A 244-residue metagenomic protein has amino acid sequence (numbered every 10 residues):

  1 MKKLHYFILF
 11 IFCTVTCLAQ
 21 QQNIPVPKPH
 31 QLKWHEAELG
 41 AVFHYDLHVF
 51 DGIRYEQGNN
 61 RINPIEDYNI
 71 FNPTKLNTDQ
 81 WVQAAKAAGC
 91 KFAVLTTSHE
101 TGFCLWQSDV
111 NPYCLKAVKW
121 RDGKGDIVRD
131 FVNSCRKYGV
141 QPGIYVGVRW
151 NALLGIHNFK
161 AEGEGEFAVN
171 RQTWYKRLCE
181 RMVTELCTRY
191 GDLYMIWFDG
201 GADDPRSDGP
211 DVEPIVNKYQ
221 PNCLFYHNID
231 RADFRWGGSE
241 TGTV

Functional and structural regions predicted by a protein language model:
M1-Q21: Bacterial Sec-dependent N-terminal signal peptides
Q20-V244: Mature catalytic domains of secreted/periplasmic carbohydrate-active enzymes
